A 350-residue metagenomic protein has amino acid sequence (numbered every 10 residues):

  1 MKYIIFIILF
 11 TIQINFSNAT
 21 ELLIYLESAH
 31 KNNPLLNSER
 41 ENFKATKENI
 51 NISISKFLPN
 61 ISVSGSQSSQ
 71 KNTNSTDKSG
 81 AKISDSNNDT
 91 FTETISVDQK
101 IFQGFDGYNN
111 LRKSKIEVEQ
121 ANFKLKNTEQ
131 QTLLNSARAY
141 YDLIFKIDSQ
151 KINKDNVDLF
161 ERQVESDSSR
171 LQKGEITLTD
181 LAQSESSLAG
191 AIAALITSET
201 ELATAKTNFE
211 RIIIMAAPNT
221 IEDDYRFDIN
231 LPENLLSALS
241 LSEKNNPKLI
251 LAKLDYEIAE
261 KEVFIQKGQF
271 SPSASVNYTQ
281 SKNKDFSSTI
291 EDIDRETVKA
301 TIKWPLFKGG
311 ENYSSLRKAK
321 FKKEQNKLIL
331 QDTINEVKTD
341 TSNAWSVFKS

Functional and structural regions predicted by a protein language model:
Y3, I24, T128-E243, D255 (+1 more regions): Periplasmic alpha-helical coiled-coil/stalk elements that build and connect Gram-negative outer-membrane
Y3-Q13: Sec-dependent N-terminal signal peptides
N18-S66, N72, K100, A217-E257 (+2 more regions): Bacterial Sec-pathway N-terminal export signals of envelope proteins
N37, N60-N88, D98-N127, I250 (+3 more regions): Small/polar (Gly/Ser/Thr/Ala-rich) solvent-exposed segments that form structured loops/beta-strands/short helices used
S38-S53, T128, T132-I152, R162-V164 (+4 more regions): Amphipathic alpha-helical coiled-coil segments
F91-V97, A238, E296-I302, A344: Hydrophobic, lipid-facing positions within transmembrane beta-strands of outer-membrane proteins
S237-N283: Acidic, glycine-rich loop-and-beta core segments that form the ion-binding/anion-interacting portion of active sites
